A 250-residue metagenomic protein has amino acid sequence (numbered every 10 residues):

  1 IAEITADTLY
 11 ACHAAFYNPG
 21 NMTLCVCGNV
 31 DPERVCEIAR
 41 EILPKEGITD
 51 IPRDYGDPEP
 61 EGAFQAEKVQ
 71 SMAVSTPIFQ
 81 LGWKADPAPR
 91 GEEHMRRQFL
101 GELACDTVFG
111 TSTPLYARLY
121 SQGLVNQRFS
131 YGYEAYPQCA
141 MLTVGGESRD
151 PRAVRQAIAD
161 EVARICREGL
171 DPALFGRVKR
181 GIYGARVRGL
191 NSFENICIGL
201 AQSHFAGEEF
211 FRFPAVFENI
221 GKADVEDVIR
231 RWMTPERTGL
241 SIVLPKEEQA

Functional and structural regions predicted by a protein language model:
I1-I51, F79, R90, R96 (+2 more regions): Charge-rich, well-structured scaffold segments of protease-associated domains
D50-P114: His/Glu-based metal-binding/catalytic segments typifying zinc-dependent metallopeptidases
